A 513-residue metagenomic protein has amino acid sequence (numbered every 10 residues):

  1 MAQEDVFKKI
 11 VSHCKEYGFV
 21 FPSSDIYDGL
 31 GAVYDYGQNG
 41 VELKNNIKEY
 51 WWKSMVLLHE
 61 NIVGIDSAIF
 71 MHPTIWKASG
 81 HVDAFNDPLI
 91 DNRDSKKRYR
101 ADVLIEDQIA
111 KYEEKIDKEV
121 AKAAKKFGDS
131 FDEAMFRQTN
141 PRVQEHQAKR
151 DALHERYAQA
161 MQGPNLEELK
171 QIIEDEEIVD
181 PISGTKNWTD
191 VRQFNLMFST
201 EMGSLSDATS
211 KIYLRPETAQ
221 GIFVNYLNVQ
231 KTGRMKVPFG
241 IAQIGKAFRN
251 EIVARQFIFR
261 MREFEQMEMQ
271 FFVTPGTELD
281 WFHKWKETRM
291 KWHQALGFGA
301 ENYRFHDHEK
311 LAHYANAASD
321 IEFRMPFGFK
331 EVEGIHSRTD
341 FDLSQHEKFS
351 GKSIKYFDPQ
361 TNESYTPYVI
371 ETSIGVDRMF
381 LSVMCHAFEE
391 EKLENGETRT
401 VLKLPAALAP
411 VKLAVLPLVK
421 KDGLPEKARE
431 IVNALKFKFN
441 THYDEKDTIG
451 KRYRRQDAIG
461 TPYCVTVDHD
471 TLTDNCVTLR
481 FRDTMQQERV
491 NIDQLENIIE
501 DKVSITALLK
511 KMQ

Functional and structural regions predicted by a protein language model:
M1-Q513: NTP/phosphate- and nucleic-acid-binding module
